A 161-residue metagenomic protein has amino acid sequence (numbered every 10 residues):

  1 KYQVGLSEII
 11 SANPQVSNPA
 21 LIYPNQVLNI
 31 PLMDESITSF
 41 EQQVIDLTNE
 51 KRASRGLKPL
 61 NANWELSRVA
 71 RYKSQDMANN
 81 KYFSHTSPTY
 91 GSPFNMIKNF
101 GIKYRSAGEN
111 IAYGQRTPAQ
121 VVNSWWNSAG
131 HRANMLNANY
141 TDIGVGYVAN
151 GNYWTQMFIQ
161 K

Functional and structural regions predicted by a protein language model:
K1-G5, I45-L47: N-terminal module-boundary/linker segments of secreted carbohydrate-active enzymes
V4, S17, Y23, V27 (+6 more regions): Extracytoplasmic
G5-S39: Extracellular LysM carbohydrate-binding repeats and other cell-envelope/extracellular binding modules
N13-P14, Q26, L32-E35, W64 (+3 more regions): A mature extracytoplasmic/lumenal domain signature
P19, R55-R68, K81-T89, G108 (+1 more regions): Surface-exposed patches in mature extracellular/periplasmic domains of secreted proteins
I37-A78: A short alpha-helix/helix-coil micro-patch that ends at or immediately precedes a cysteine
V69, S74-T117, M135: Short, surface-exposed glycine/acidic/tryptophan-bearing loops
G108, A112-K161: Disulfide-stabilized extracellular recognition modules
